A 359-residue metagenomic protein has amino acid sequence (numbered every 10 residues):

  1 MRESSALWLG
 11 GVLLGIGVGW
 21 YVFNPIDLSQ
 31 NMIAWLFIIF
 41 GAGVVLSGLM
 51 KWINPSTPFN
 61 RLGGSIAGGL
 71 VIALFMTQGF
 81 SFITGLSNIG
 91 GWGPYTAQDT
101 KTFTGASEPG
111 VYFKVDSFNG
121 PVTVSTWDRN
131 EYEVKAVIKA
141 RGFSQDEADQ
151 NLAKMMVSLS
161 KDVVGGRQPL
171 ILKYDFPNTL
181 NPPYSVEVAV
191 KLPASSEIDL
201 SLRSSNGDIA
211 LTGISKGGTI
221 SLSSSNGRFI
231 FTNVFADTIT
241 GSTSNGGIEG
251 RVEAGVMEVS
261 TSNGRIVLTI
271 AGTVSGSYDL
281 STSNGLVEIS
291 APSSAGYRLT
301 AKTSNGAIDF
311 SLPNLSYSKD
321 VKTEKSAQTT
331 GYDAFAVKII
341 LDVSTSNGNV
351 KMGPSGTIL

Functional and structural regions predicted by a protein language model:
M1-E133, F176-P177, P182-S185, E197 (+3 more regions): Alpha-helical transmembrane segments and their membrane-interface anchoring/capping motifs
G91-T96, F113-D116, R141-M155, T179-P182 (+2 more regions): Short, solvent-exposed secondary-structure boundary motifs
P109, F118, D128, Y184-V186 (+15 more regions): Repetitive beta-strand solenoid architecture
F113-D116, L202, L222, G241 (+1 more regions): Active-site alpha-helical segments that house and flank conserved acidic catalytic motifs for diphosphate chemistry
V124, L192, S204, L211 (+10 more regions): Extracellular beta-strand solenoids
R129-P193: Extracytosolic and intramembrane catalytic regions of membrane-associated proteins in envelope/secretory systems
R167-I171, E197-L200, T219-I220, T238 (+1 more regions): Short, hydrophobic/aromatic-rich segments at coil-to-beta transitions
I239, I248-L359: Short, surface-exposed interaction patches in beta-rich subdomains that mediate adhesion/assembly near membranes
